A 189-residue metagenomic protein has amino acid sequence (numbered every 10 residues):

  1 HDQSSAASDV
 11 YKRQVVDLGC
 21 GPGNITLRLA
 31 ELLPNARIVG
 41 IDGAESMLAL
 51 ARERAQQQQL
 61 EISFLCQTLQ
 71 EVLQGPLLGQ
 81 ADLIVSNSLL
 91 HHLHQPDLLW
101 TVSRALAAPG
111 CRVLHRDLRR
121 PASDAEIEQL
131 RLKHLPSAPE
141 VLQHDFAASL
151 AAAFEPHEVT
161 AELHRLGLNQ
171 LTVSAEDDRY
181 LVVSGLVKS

Functional and structural regions predicted by a protein language model:
H1-A7, Y11: Single conserved hydrophobic/aromatic residue that forms the stacking wall/gate of nucleotide- or nucleobase-binding
V16, N24-E71: Class I SAM-dependent methyltransferase SAM/SAH-binding core
G21: Conserved glycine-rich SAM-binding loop
V85: A conserved beta-strand element that flanks and buttresses the S-adenosyl-L-methionine
L93-S103: A short, conserved alpha-helix within the catalytic core of class I
G110-D117: Conserved beta-strand signature within the Rossmann-like core of class I S-adenosyl-L-methionine
L118-L168, T172-S174: C-terminal alpha-helical "lid/dimerization" subdomain adjacent to the S-adenosyl-L-methionine
N169-S189: Core SAM-dependent methyltransferase catalytic element
